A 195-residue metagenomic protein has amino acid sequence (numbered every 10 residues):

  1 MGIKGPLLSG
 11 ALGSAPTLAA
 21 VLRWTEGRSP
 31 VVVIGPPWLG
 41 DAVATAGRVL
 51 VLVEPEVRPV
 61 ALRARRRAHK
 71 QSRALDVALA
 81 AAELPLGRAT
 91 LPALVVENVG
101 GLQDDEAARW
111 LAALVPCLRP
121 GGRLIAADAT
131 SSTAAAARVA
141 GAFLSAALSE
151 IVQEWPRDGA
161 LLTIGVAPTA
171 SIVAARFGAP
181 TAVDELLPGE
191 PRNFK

Functional and structural regions predicted by a protein language model:
I3-P30, W38-A42: Conserved alpha-helix/loop element of class I SAM-dependent methyltransferases that forms part of the SAM/SAH-binding
T25, A44, C117-R119: A generic alpha-to-beta junction signature in SAM-dependent methyltransferases
P36-A82: Class I SAM-dependent methyltransferase SAM/SAH-binding core
E83-V96: A short acidic, Gly/Pro-enriched loop at the edge of an enzyme's catalytic core that lines a small-molecule cofactor
E106-R123: A short glycine-rich, Lys/Arg-flanked "PGG" loop and its adjoining helix->strand segment in the class I
S131, A135-G159: Conserved Class I S-adenosyl-L-methionine
V152-K195: Core SAM-dependent methyltransferase catalytic element
